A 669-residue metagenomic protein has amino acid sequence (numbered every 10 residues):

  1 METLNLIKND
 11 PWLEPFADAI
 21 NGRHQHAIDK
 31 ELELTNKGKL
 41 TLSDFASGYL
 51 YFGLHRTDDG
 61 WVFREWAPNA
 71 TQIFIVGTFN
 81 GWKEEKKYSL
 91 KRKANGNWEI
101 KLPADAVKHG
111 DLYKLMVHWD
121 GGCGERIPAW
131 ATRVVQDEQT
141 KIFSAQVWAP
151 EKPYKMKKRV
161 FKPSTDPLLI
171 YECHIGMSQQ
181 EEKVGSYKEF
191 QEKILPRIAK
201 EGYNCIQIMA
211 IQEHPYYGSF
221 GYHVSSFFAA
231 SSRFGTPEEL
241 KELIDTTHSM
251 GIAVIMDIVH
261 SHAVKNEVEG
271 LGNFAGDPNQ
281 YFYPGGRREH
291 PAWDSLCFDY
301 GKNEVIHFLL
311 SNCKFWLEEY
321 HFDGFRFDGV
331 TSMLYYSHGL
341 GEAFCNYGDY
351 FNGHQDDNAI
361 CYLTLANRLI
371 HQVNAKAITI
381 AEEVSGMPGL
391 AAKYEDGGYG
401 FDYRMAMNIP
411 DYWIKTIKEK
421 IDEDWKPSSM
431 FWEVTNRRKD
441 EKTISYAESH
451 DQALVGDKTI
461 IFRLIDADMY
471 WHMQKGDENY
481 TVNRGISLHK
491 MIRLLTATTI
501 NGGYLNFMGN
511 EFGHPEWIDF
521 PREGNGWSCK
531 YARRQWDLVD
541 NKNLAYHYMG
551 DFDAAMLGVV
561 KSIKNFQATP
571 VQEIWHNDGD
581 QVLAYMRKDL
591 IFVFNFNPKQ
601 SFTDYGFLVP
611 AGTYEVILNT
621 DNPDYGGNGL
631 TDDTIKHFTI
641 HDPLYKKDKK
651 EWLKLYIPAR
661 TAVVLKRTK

Functional and structural regions predicted by a protein language model:
M1-V62, K83-E84, S89-E172, M177 (+3 more regions): The feature marks proteins involved in alpha-glucan
F63-A67, I73-G77, N597-T613: Surface-exposed beta-strand/loop patches in extracellular or lumenal glycoproteins
E65, L115, C173, I198 (+13 more regions): Conserved, mostly hydrophobic/aromatic
H109-Y113, K588, D633-K669: C-terminal beta-strand-rich structural cap/linker in extracellular carbohydrate-active enzymes
V135, P153-T165, I170, H174-Q355 (+2 more regions): Substrate-binding/active-site clefts of carbohydrate-active enzymes
H321-D323, G341-A532, K561-G606, T613 (+1 more regions): Conserved alpha/beta catalytic core and glycan-binding cleft of carbohydrate-active enzymes
N367-R368, N374-A375, R534-E573, A659-V664: Aromatic- and carboxylate-lined catalytic core of secreted/periplasmic carbohydrate-active enzymes
M556, F607-I640: C-terminal accessory region downstream of the catalytic core in glycan-modifying enzymes
